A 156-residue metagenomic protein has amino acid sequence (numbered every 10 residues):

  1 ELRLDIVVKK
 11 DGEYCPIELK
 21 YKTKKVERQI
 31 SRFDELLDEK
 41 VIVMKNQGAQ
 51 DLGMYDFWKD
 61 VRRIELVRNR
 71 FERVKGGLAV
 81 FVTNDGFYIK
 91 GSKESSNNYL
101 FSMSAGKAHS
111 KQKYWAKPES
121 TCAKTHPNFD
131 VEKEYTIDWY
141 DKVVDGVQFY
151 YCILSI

Functional and structural regions predicted by a protein language model:
E1-D11, L154-S155: Basic, amphipathic N-terminal segments that precede the first structured/catalytic domain
L2, E13, K75-G76, Q148: Residues at beta-strand starts and edge strands
I6-V8, E13-Q29, D34-V41, I64: Conserved catalytic cores of phosphodiester-cleaving nucleases, focusing on short active-site segments
Q29, Q47-Q50, Q112, Q148: Residue-identity detector for glutamine
L36-K107: Acidic, metal/cofactor-coordinating or nucleic-acid-engaging core segments within structured domains
N84-I156: Non-catalytic C-terminal interaction segments of nucleic acid-processing enzymes
